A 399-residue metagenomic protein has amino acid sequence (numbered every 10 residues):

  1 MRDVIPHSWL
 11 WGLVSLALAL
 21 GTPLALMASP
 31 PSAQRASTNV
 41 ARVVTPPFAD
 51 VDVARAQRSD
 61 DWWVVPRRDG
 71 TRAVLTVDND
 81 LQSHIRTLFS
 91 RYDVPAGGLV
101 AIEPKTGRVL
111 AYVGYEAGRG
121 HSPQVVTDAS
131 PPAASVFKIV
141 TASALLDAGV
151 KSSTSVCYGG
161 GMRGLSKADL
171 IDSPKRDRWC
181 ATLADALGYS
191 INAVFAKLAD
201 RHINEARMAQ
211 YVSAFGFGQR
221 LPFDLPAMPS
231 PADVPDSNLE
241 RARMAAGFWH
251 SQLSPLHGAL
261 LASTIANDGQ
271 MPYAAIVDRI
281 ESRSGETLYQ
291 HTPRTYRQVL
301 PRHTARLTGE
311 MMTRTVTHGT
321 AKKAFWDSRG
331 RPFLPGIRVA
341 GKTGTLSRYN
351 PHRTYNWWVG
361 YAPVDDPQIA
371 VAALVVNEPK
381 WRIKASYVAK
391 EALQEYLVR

Functional and structural regions predicted by a protein language model:
R2-S15: N-terminal Sec-pathway targeting helices
I5, D52-V64, R68-D69, V77 (+3 more regions): Beta-lactam-recognizing serine transpeptidase/beta-lactamase-like catalytic domain environment
W11-G12, G21-G98, Q290-T295, D365: Extracytoplasmic/periplasmic proteins that interact with beta-lactams or build/remodel peptidoglycan
L16-A17, K342: Bimodal "functional hotspot" detector
L81, S135-F137, G188-I191: Membrane-embedded alpha-helical core segments of multi-pass
V126-F137: Gly/Ser-rich catalytic serine loop of serine hydrolases
S135-A144, P255-L260, Y387-E391: Short amphipathic alpha-helical face segments that pack within enzyme cores and frequently flank/anchor catalytic
T287-R294, S386-R399: Short, gly/Ser/Thr-rich active-site loops of penicillin-recognizing serine hydrolases
